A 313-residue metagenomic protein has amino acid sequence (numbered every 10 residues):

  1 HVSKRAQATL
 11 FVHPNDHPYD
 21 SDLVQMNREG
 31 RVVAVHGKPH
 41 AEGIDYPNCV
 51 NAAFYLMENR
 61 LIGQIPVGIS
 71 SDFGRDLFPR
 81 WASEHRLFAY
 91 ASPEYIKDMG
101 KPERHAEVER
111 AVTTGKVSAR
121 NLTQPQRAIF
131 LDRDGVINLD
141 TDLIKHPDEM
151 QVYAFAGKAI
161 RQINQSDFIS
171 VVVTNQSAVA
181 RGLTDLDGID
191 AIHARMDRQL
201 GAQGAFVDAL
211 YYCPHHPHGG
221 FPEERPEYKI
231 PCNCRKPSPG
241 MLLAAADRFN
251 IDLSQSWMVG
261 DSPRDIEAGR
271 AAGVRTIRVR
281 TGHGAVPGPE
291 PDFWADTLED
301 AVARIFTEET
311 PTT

Functional and structural regions predicted by a protein language model:
H1, V24, G30, E58 (+3 more regions): Residue-level signal for inorganic ion chemistry
V2, N15-P18, R28-S118: Catalytic-core segments of class I nucleotidyltransferases/pyrophosphorylases that form NMP-activated intermediates
K4-P14: A short, conserved acidic/glycine-rich loop-to-beta-strand motif that forms the donor nucleotide-sugar/metal
Q126-V171: Active-site neighborhood of HAD-like aspartate-dependent phosphohydrolases
N138-A154, V179-G188, A202-Q203, R225-C234: Metal-dependent phosphoesterase signature
A156, I160-M196, Q203-P222, G269: Substrate-recognition element of Asp-dependent hydrolases with the DxDx(T/V) motif
R225-E227, N233-P263: Conserved Lys-Pro-Asp/Glu-containing loop-to-beta segment of HAD-superfamily phosphomonoesterases, centered on
W257-D296: Acidic, Mg2+-coordinating phosphoryl-transfer loop and its flanking beta/alpha structural elements, shared across
